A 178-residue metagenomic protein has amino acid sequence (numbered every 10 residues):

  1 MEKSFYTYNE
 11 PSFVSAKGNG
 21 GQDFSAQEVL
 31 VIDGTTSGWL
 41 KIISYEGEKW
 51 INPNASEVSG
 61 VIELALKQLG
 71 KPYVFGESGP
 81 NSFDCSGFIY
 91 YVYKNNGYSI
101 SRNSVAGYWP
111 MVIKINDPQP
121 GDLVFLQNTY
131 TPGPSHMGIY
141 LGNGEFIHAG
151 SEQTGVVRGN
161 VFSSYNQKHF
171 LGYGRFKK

Functional and structural regions predicted by a protein language model:
M1, V58-P72: Disulfide-bonded cysteine-rich modules in secreted/extracellular proteins, activating on the conserved Cys frameworks
M1-K41: Beta-loop motif signature
Y6, S15, N19, S56 (+6 more regions): Aromatic- and glycine-rich peptidoglycan recognition patches
Q27, G121-D122: Loop/turn positions that initiate beta-strands
L40-S44, F146: SH3/SH3-like beta-barrel fold
I43-E63: Boundary regions of SH3-family modules and the immediately adjacent low-complexity/disordered segments in eukaryotic
Q68-P120, F170: Catalytic cysteine-centered active-site loop
